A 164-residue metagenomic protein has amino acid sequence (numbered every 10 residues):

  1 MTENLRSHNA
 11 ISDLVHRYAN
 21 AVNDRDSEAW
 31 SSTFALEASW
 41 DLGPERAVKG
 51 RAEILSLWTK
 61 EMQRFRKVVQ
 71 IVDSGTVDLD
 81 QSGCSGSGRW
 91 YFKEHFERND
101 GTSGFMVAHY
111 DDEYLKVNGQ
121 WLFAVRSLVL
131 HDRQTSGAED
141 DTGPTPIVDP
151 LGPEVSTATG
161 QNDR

Functional and structural regions predicted by a protein language model:
M1-D24, E28-S32, L36: Short, low-complexity N-terminal intrinsically disordered segments enriched in polar/charged residues
S27-F92: A solvent-exposed, acidic/Ser-Thr-rich amphipathic alpha-helical stretch
Q70-V72, F105-Y110: Short, surface-exposed coil-to-beta transition loops
G75, F92-E94, H109-E113: Hydrophobic alpha-helical segments of small multi-pass membrane proteins
S87, V107-G137: Short beta-strand edge/turn micro-motifs at domain boundaries
E94-G104, Q134: Short, cysteine-centered beta-strand-loop-beta hairpins and adjacent loop/turn segments enriched in charged/polar
Q134-R164: Acidic/histidine-enriched, glycine/proline-rich intrinsically disordered or flexible terminal extensions
